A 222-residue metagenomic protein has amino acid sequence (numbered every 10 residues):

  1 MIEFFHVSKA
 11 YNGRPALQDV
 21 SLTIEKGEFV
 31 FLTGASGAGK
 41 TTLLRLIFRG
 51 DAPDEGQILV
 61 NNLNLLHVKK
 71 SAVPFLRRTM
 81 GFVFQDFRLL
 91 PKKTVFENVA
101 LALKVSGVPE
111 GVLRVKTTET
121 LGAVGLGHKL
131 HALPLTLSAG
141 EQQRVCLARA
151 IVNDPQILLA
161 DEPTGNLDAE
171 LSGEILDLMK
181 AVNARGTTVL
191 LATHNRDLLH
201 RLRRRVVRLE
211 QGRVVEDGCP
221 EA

Functional and structural regions predicted by a protein language model:
F48: Helix-to-loop junction immediately C-terminal to a conserved catalytic motif
G56-N64: Conserved ABC transporter NBD signature motif
L65-G81, V182-A184: ABC ATPase NBD coupling module
K93-L101: Short coil-to-helix segment of the ABC ATPase nucleotide-binding domain corresponding to the Q-loop/switch region
L133-L137, E141-Q143: Conserved ABC ATPase signature
D154: Conserved catalytic motifs of ABC-family nucleotide-binding domains
L158-D161: Catalytic Walker B motif of ABC-type/P-loop ATPase nucleotide-binding domains
